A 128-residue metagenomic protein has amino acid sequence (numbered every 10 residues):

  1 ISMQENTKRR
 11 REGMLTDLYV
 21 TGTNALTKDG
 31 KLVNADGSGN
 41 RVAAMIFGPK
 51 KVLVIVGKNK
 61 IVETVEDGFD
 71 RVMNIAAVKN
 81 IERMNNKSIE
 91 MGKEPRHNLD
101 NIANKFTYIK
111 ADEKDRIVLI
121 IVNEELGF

Functional and structural regions predicted by a protein language model:
I1-E5: Active-site cofactor/substrate anionic-group-binding motifs, chiefly glycine- and Lys/Arg-rich phosphate-binding loops
N6, M14-F128: Conserved phosphate- and dinucleotide-binding cores of soluble alpha/beta proteins, encompassing both enzyme active
